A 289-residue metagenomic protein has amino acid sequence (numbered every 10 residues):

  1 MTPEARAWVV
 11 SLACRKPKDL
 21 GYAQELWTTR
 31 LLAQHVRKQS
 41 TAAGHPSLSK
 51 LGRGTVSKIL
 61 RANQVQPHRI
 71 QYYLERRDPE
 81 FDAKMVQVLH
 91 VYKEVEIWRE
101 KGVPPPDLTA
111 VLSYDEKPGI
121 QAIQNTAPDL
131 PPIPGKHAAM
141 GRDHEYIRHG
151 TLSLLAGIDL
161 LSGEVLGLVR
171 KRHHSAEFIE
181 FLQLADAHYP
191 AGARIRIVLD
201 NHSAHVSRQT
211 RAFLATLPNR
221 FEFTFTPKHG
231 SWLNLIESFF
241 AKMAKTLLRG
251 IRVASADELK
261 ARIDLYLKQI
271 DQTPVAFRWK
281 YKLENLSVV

Functional and structural regions predicted by a protein language model:
P3-A7, S11-K18, L26, R30-R148: Charge-mixed, compositionally biased segments that are often intrinsically disordered regulatory tracts
V9, L32, V56, S113-D115 (+7 more regions): Mobile genetic element proteins and their domesticated derivatives, centered on retroelements and DNA transposons
N63-Q66, K117-I120, L160-S162, H202-A204 (+2 more regions): Short, solvent-exposed loop/turn segments at secondary-structure junctions
V111, R196-I197: Hydrophobic "anchor" residues on beta-strands that sit immediately upstream of conserved functional sites
I133-A193: Electropositive, glycine- and tryptophan-enriched low-complexity nucleic-acid-binding patches
G141-Y146, A215-L235, I251-V253: RNase H-like polynucleotidyl transferase catalytic core
H173-H174, I197-Q209, P227-L233: Acidic, metal-coordinating catalytic cores used for nucleic-acid/nucleotide bond scission and strand-transfer chemistry
E237-V289: C-terminal anion-handling pockets and recognition modules
